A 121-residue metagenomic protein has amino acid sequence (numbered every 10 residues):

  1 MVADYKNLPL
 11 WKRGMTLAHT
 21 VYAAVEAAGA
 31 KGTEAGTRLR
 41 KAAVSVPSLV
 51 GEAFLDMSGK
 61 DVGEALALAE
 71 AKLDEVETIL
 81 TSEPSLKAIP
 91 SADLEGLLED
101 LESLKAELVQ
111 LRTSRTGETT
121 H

Functional and structural regions predicted by a protein language model:
M1-H121: Amphipathic alpha-helical assembly/interaction segments
